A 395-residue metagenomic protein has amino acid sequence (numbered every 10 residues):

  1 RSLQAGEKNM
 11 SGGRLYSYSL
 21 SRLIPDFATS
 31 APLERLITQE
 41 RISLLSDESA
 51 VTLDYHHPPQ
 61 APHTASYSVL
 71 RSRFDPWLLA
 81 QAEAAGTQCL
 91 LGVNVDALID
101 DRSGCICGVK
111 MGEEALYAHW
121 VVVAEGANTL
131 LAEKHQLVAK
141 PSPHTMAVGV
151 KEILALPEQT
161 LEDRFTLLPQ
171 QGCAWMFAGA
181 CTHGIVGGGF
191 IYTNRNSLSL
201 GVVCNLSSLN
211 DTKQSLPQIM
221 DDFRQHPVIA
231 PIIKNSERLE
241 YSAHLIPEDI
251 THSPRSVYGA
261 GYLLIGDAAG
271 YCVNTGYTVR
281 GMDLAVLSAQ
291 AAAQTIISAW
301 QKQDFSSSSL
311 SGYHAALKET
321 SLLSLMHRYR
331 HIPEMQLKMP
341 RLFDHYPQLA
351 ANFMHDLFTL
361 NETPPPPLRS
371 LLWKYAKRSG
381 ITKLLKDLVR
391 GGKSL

Functional and structural regions predicted by a protein language model:
S2-E48, T320: N-terminal FAD cofactor-binding segment of flavoenzymes
L3-A5, P59-A61, L206-S208, A269-C272: A short, flexible beta-alpha/helix-coil linker loop
A50-R71, G108, V203-L206: Helix-loop-beta segment of a Rossmann-like dinucleotide-binding subdomain
W77, Q81-I232: Predominantly flavin-linked oxidoreductase catalytic cores and closely associated redox partners
P143, A147, G281-Q294: Gly/Ser/Thr-rich active-site loops/lids in small-molecule metabolic enzymes that frequently grip phosphoryl groups
T182-V186, R195, S208-S288, F305-S311: FAD/FMN-dependent oxidoreductases across multiple families
C272, A291-F343: Active-site-proximal substrate-binding core of FAD-dependent oxidoreductases
M335-L395: C-terminal auxiliary extensions adjacent to catalytic cores
